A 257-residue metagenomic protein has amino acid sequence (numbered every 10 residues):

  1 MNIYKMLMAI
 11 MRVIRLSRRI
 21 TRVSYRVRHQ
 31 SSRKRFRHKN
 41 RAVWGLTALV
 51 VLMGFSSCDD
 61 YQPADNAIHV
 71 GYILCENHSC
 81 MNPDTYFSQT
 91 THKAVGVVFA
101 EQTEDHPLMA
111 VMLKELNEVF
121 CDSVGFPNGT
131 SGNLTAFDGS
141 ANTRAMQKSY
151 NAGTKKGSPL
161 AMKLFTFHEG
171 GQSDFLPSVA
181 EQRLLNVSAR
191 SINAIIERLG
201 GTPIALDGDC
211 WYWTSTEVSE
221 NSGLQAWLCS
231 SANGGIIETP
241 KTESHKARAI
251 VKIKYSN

Functional and structural regions predicted by a protein language model:
M1-S56: Sec-dependent bacterial lipoprotein signal peptides
I3-K5, R26, Q30, K39-R41 (+10 more regions): Short linear motifs in intrinsically disordered/low-complexity regions
Y4, V13, R33, V43-L52 (+6 more regions): Generic N-terminal initiation segments characterized by hydrophobic and/or small/turn-forming residues
I10-V13, F55-G170, P240-N257: Short, compositionally biased
G132-L134, E197-G200, N233-E238: Short, surface-exposed linear patches
G153-F175, V179-S231: An exposed tryptophan-centered "aromatic clamp" motif
T216-N257: Solvent-exposed, polar surface segments
